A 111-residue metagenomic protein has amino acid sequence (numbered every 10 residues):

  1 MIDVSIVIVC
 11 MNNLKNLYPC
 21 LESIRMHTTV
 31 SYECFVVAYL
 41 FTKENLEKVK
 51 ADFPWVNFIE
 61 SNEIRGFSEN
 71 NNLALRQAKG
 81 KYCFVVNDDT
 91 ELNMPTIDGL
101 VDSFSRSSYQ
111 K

Functional and structural regions predicted by a protein language model:
D3-S5, E33: Cell-envelope/extracellular polymer assembly enzymes that use nucleotide-activated donors
I8-P19, L40: Active-site beta-to-alpha loop of glycosyltransferases that engages the nucleotide-sugar donor
E22-S31: Short, acidic, metal-binding catalytic loop of nucleotide-sugar glycosyltransferases
V36-L46: A conserved acidic beta->alpha catalytic loop
S61-A78: Glycine-rich, basic loop-to-helix element that forms the pyrophosphate-binding segment of sugar-nucleotide handling
C83: Short aromatic/hydrophobic "clamp" motif used to bind/position activated sugar donors
N87-E91: The conserved acidic donor/metal-binding loop of glycosyltransferases
M94-K111: Conserved donor NDP-sugar-binding/catalytic core segment of glycosyltransferases
